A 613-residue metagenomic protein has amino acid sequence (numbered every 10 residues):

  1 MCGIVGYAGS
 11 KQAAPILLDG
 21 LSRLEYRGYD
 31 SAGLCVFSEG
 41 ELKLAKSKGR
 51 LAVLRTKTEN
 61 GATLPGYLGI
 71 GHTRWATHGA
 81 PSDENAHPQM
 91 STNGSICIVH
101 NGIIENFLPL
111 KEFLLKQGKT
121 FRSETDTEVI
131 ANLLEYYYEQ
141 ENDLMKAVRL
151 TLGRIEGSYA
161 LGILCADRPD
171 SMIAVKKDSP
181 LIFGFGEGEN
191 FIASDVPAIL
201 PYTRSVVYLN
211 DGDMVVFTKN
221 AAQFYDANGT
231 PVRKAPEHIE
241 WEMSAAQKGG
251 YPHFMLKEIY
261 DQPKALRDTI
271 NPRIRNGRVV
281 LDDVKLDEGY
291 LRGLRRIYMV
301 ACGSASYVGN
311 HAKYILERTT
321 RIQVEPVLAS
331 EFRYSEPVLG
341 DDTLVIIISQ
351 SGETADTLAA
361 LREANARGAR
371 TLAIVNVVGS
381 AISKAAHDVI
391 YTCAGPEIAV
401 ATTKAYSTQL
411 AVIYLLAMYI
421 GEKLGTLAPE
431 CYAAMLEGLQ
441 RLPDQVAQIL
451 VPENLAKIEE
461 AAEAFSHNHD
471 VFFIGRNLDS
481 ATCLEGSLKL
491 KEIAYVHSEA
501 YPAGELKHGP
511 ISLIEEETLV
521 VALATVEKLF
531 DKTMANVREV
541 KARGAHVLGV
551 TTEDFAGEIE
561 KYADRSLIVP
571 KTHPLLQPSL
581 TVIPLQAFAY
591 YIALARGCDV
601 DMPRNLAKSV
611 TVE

Functional and structural regions predicted by a protein language model:
M1-P252, K264-R296, Y334, P429 (+6 more regions): Conserved short alpha-helical segments that host acidic/polar catalytic motifs at enzyme active sites
K11, D30, S38, A221-Q223 (+2 more regions): Gly/His-enriched, cation/cofactor- and phosphate-binding structural elements
Y67, G71-E84, R275-E288, K313-I348 (+2 more regions): Glycine-rich oxoanion-binding loops at beta->alpha junctions
I182-Y208, S330-A364, E505-E539, T572-Q586 (+1 more regions): Glycine-rich, anion-gripping cofactor-binding loops and their flanking helix/strand elements in enzyme active sites
G229, H546, T572-E613: Generic C-terminus detector
Q262-L266, I270-Y298, D388-L519, A593-E613: Active-site phosphate/pyrophosphate-binding segments
R292-R441, T525-R565, F588: Glycine-rich phosphate-binding loops that contact phosphosugars or nucleotide phosphates
